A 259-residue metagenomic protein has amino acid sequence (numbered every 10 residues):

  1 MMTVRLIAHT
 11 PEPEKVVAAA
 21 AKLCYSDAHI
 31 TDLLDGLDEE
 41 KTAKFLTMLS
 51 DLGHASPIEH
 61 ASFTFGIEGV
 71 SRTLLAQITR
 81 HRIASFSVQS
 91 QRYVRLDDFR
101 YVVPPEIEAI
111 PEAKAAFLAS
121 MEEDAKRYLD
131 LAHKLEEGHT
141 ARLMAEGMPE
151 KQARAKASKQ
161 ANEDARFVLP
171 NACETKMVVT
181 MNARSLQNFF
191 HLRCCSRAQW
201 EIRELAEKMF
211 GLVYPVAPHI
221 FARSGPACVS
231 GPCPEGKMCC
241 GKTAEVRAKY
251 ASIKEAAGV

Functional and structural regions predicted by a protein language model:
M1-V259: Family-specific signature for flavin-dependent thymidylate synthase
